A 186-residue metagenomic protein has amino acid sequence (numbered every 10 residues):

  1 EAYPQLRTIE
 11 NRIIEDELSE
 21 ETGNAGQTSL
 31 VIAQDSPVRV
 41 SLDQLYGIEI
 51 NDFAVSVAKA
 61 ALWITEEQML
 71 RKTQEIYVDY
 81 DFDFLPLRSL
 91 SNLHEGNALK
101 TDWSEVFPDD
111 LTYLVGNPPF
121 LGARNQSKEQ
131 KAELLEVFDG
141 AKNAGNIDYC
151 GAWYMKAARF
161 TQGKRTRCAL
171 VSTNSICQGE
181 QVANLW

Functional and structural regions predicted by a protein language model:
E1-W186: SAM-dependent methyltransferase catalytic region
